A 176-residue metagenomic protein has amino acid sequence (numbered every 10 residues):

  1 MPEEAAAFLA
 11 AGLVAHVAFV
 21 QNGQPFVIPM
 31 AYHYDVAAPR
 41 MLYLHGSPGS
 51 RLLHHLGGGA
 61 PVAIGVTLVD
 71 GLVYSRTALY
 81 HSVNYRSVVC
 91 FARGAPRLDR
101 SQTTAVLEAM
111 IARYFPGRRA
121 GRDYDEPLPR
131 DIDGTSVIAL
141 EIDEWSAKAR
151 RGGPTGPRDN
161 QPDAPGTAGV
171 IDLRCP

Functional and structural regions predicted by a protein language model:
M1-A15, L173-C175: Active-site-proximal "nucleotidyltransferase
L9, H55-L56, M110, L140: A generic structural signal for nonpolar/aromatic side chains embedded in well-ordered alpha-helices
A11-P48, I64, Y74-Y80: Short beta-strand segments
G12, V83, I132-T135: Short gly/pro-enriched beta-turn/loop segments at secondary-structure junctions
H16, V27, Y43, A63 (+4 more regions): Conserved hydrophobic/aromatic beta-strand scaffold that supports enzyme active sites
Y32, A92-G94, I138, I142: A structural signal for short, well-ordered beta-strand segments
P48-A109: Short, structured beta-strand-loop surface elements
L98-P176: C-terminal edge-of-domain segments
